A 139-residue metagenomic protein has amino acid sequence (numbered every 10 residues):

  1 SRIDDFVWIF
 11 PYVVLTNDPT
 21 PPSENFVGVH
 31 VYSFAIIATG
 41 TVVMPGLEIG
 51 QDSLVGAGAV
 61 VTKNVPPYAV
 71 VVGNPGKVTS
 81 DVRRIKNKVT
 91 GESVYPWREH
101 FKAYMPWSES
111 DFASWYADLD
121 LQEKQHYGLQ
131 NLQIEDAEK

Functional and structural regions predicted by a protein language model:
S1, D18-P21, L47, D81-R83: Conserved catalytic-core motifs of eukaryotic protein kinase domains, centered on the activation segment
D4-D5, F10-P11, T16-N17, V27 (+8 more regions): Left-handed beta-helix
P11-P19, K86-E92: Short glycine/proline- and charge-enriched loop/turn segments that cap or connect secondary-structure elements
P22-F26: Residues at secondary-structure transition points
S33-I36, V89-S93, R98-E99: Short, low-complexity, polar/charged sequence segments that are solvent-exposed and flexible
P67-V94: Conserved beta-strand-loop-alpha-helix hinge in the C-terminal portion of ABC ATPase nucleotide-binding domains
V94-K139: Intrinsic low-complexity, glycine/proline- and repeat-rich, mixed-charge intrinsically disordered regions appended
